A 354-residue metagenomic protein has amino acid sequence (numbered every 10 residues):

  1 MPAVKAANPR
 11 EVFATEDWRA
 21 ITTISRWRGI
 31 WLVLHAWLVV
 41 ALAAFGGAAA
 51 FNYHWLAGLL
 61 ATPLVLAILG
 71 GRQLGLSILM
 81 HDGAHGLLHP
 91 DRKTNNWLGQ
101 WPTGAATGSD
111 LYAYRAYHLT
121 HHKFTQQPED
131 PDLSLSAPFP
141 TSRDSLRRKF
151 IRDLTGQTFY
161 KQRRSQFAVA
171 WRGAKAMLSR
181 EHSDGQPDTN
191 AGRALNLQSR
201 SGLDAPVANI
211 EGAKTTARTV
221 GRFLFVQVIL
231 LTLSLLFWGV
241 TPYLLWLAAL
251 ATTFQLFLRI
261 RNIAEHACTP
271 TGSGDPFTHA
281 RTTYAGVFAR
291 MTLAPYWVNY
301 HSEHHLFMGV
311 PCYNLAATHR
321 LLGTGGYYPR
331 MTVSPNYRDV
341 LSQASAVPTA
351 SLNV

Functional and structural regions predicted by a protein language model:
M1-G70, G104-L244, C312-V354: Non-catalytic, topology-defining segments of multipass membrane proteins
A43, A84, L88-H89, S273 (+1 more regions): Active-site-flanking alpha-helical
F51-L79, W101-L111, A248-Q255, V287-W297: Membrane-embedded alpha-helical segments that form the functional core of polytopic membrane enzymes, especially those
I68-M80, D110-Y112, F150, T158-Q162 (+1 more regions): Transmembrane alpha-helical segments that form the membrane-embedded catalytic/substrate-channel core of multi-pass
L76-H85, Y114-Q126, R261-C268, A294-V310: Histidine-centered catalytic micro-motifs
L79-L98, Q126-A137: Aspartate-rich (DDxxD/NDxxD/DxxxD) Mg2+/diphosphate-binding motifs and their adjoining helix-loop segments
R92, N96-W101, G272-A285: Membrane-cytosol interface motif
E181-A191, L203-E211, P276-Y300: Active-site-proximal inter-transmembrane loops
